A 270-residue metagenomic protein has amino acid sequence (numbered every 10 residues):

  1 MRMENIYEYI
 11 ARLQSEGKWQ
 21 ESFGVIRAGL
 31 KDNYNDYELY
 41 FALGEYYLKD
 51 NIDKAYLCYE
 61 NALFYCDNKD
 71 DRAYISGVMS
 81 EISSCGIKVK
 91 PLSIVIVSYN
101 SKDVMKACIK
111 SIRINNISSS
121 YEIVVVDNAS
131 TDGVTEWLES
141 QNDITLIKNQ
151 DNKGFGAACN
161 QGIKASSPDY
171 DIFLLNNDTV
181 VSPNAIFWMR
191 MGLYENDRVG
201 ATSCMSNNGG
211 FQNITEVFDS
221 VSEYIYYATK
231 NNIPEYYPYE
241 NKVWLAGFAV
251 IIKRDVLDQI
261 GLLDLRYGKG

Functional and structural regions predicted by a protein language model:
E60, F64-I114: N-proximal low-complexity "stem/linker" segments adjacent to membrane-targeting elements
S111, D127-T135, D151: A conserved acidic beta->alpha catalytic loop
S120-A129, I147-N149: Short beta-strand/loop segment that forms part of the nucleotide-sugar
N149-S166: Glycine-rich, basic loop-to-helix element that forms the pyrophosphate-binding segment of sugar-nucleotide handling
D169-V180: Short beta-strand-to-loop acidic/aromatic patch adjacent to the donor-nucleotide binding site
V180-F218: Conserved donor NDP-sugar-binding/catalytic core segment of glycosyltransferases
N208, Y227-D255: A recurrent flexible, glycine/aromatic-enriched loop bordering the glycosyltransferase active site that acts as
